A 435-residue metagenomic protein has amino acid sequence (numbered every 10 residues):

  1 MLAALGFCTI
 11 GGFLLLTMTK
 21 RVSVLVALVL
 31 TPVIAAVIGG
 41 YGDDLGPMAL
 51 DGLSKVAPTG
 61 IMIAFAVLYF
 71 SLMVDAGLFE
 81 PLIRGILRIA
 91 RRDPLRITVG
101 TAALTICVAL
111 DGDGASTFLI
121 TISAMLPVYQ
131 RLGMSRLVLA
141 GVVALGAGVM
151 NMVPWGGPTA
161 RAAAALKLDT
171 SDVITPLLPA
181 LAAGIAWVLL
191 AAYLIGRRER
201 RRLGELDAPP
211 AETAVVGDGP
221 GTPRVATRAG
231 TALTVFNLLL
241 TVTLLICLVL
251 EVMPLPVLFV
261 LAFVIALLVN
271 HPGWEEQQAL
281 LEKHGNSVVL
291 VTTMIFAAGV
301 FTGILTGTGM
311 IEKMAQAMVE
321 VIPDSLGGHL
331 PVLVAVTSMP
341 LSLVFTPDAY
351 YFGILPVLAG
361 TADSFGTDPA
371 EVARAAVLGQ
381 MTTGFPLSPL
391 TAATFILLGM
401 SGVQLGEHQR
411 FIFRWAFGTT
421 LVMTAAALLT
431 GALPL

Functional and structural regions predicted by a protein language model:
M1-A4, S54-T59, I86-G100, R131-L139 (+4 more regions): Membrane-interfacial loop-to-helix junctions in multi-pass transporters
A3-L14, R21-G40, G60-A66, L233-L245 (+2 more regions): Hydrophobic mid-bilayer segments of alpha-helices in multi-pass membrane transport proteins, especially secondary
F13-R21, F70, L104-D113, A144-M150 (+4 more regions): Transmembrane alpha-helix interface/packing and boundary motifs in multi-pass membrane proteins, characterized by
V26, L45-E80, I106, P256-V257 (+4 more regions): Core transmembrane alpha-helical segments of multi-pass membrane transporters/permeases
A64-F65, R92-L126, V321-A370, V377-M381: Hydrophobic alpha-helical transmembrane segments of multi-pass integral membrane proteins, predominantly secondary
P81-R84, S116-V128, G156-L166, M314-A315 (+2 more regions): Re-entrant/interfacial helical elements at transmembrane boundaries that shape and gate the permeation pathway
P127-V215, R228, D368, T391-L435: Membrane-core helix-loop-helix motifs of multi-pass transport proteins
T175, P179-L280, P434-L435: Long, contiguous bundles of hydrophobic transmembrane helices that form the permeation core of multi-pass
